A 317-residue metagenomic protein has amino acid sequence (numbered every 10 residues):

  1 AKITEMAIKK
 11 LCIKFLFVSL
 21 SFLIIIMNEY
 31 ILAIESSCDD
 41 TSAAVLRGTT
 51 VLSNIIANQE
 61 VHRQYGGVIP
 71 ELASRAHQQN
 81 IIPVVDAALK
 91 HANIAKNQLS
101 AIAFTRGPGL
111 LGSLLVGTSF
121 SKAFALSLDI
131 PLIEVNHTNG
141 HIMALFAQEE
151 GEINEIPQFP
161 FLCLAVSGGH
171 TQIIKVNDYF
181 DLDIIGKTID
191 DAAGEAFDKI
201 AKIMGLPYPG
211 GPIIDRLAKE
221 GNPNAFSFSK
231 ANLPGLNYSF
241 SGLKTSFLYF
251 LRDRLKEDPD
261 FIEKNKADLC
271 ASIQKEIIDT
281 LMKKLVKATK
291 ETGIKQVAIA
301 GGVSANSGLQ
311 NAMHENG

Functional and structural regions predicted by a protein language model:
E29-P108, H137, H141: N-terminal beta-alpha supersecondary unit
T41-L46, C163, T171-K175: Short beta-strand scaffold segments in enzyme catalytic cores
F104-G107, F124, S167, A298-N306: Glycine-rich beta-strand-to-loop/alpha-helix junction loops that act as flexible
G109-L128: DPxDG-like acidic metal-binding loop motif
V135-F161: Conserved phosphate-binding catalytic cores of ATP/NTP-utilizing and phosphoryl-transfer enzymes
N177-E220, L251-R252: Glycine-rich phosphate-binding loop plus the immediately following alpha-helix
R216-V297, S307-E315: A contiguous, well-structured pocket-lining segment that forms one wall/lid of small-molecule binding clefts in soluble
